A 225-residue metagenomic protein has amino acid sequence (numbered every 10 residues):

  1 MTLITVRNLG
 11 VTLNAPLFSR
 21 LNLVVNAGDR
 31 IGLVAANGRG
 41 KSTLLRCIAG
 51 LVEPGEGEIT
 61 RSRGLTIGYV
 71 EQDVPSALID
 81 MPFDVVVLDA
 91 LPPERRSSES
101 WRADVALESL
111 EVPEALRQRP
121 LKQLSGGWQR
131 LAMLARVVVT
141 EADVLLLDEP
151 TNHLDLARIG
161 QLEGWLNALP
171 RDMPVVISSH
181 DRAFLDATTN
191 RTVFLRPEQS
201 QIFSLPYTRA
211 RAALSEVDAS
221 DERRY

Functional and structural regions predicted by a protein language model:
M1-D221: ABC ATP-binding cassette signature C-motif
